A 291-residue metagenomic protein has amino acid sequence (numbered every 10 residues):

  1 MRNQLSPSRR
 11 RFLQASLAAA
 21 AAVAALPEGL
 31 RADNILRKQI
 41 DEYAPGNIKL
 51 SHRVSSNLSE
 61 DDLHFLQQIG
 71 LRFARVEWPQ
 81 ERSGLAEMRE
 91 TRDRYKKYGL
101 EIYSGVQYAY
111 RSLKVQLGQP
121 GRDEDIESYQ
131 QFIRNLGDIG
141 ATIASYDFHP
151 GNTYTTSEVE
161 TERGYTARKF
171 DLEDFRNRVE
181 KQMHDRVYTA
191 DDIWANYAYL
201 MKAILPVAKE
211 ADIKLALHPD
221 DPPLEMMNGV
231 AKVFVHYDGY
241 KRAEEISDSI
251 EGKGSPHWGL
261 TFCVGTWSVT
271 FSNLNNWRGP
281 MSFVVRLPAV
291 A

Functional and structural regions predicted by a protein language model:
R2-L5, R11-A32: N-terminal export signals
L26-S55: C-terminal segment of N-terminal export signals and the immediately downstream linker at the start of the mature
I48-H52, A74-V76, I102-V106, A144-Y146 (+3 more regions): Hydrophobic faces of well-ordered beta-strands that scaffold small-molecule active sites in alpha/beta enzyme cores
H52-D61, E77-M88, G151-N152, E225 (+2 more regions): Acidic-and-aromatic substrate-binding clefts and catalytic sites of carbohydrate-active enzymes
S55-L66, I126-I133, N273-F283: Short, acidic/polar
L58-E77, I139: Catalytic domains of carbohydrate-active enzymes, especially glycoside hydrolases
E77-A198, K202, K209-E210, K214 (+1 more regions): Structural motif corresponding to the early beta-alpha repeats
M183-A291: Acidic/histidine-rich catalytic cores of soluble enzymes
